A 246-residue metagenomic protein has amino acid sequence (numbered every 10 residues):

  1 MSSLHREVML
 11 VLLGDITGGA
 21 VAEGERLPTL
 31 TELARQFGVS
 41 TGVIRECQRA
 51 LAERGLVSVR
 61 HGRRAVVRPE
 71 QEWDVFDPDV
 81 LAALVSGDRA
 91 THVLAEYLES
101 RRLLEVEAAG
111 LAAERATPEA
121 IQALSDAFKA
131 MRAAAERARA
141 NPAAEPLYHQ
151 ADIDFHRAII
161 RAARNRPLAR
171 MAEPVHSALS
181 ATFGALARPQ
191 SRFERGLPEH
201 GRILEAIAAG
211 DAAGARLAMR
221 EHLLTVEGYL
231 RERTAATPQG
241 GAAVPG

Functional and structural regions predicted by a protein language model:
M1-L104, G110, A236-G240, P245-G246: Short linear motifs at protein or domain termini
S3, P146, F193-E194: Short helix-capping and inter-helix turn/linker motifs at the boundaries of alpha-helical repeat units
Y97-A185, L197-E205, G214-Y229: Conserved amphipathic alpha-helical segments that form helical-bundle/coiled-coil interaction surfaces
